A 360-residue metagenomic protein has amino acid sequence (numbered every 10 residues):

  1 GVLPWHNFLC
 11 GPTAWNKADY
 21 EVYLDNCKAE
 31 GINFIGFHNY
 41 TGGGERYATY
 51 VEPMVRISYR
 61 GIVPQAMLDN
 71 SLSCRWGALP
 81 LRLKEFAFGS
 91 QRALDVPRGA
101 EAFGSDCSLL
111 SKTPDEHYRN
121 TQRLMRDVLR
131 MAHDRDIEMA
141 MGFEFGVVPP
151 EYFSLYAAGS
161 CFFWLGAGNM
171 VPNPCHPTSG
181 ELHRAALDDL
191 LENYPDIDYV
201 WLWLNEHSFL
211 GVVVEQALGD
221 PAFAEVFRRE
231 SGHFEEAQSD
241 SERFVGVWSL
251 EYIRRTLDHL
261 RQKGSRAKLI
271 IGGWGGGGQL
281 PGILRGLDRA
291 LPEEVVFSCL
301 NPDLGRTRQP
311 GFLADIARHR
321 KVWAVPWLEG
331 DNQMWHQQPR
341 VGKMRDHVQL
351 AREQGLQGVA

Functional and structural regions predicted by a protein language model:
G1: N-terminal carbohydrate-binding accessory modules
P4-C10, N16-E21, K28, N33-Y40 (+2 more regions): Catalytic-core regions of glycoside hydrolase
